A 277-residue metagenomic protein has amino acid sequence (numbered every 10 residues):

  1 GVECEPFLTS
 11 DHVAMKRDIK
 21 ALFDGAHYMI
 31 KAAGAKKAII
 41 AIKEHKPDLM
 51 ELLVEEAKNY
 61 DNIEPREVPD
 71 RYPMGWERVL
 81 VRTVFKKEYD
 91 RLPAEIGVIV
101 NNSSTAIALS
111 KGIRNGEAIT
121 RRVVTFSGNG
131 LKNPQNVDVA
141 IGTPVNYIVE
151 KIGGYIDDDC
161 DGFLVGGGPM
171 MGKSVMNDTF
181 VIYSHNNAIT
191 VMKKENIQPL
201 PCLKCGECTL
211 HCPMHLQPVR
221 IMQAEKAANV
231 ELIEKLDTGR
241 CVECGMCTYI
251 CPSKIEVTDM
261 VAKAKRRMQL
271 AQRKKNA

Functional and structural regions predicted by a protein language model:
G1-N62, R66-V81, K204, L236-G239 (+4 more regions): Iron-sulfur-cluster electron-transfer modules
G1-V2, N129, Q217: Generic beta-structure capping elements
A14-D24, A33, D48, V100-A108 (+12 more regions): Conserved active-site and cofactor/substrate-binding residues in soluble primary-metabolism enzymes
M29-A33, E56-Y60, K87, A106 (+9 more regions): Change "in soluble alpha/beta enzymes" to "in soluble alpha/beta proteins
K36-V145, K151-I156, G168: Hydrophobic alpha-helical positions that pack around
P73-G75, V79-F85, G154-L203: Active-site gating/interface segments in enzymes
G168-G172, G206-L210, T248: A short beta-alpha structural unit
N186-P199, T209, P213-Y249, S253-A277: Ferredoxin-type iron-sulfur electron-transfer modules in oxidoreductases and energy-metabolism complexes
